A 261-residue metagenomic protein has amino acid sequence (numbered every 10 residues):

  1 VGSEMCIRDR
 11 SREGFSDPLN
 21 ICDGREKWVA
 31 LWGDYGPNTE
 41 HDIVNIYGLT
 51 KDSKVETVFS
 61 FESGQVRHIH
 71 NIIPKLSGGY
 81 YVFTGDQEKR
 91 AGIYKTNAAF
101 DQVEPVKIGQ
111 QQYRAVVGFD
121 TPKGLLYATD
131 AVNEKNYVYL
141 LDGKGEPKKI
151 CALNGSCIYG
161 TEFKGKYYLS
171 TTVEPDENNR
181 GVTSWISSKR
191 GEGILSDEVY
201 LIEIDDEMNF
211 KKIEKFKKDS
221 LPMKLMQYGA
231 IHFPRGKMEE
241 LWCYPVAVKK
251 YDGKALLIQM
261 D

Functional and structural regions predicted by a protein language model:
V1-I7: Short, small-residue-biased leader/transition segments that mark boundaries at the very start of proteins
R8-R10, E56-E62, V103-I108, E146-C151 (+1 more regions): A short beta-strand motif characteristic of beta-propeller blades
R12-D23, Q65-N71, Q110-P122, A152-G165 (+1 more regions): Repeated scaffold domains used in trafficking and secretory/extracellular systems, primarily beta-propellers
E26-L31, G78-V82, K123-L126, K166-L169 (+1 more regions): Entry beta-strands of beta-propeller and related beta-repeat scaffolds
Y35-E40, D86-R90, A131-K135, E174-N178 (+1 more regions): Short glycine/acidic-enriched loop and turn motifs that connect beta-strands
D42-D52, I93-A98, V138-G143, S184-M208 (+1 more regions): Beta-propeller blade signature
A128-N136, C151-S220, M226: Loop/turn-rich, solvent-exposed surfaces of beta-rich toroidal or solenoidal domains
Y228-D261: Blade-level signature of beta-propeller repeat domains, shared across WD40, Kelch, NHL, RCC1 and BNR/Asp-box propellers
